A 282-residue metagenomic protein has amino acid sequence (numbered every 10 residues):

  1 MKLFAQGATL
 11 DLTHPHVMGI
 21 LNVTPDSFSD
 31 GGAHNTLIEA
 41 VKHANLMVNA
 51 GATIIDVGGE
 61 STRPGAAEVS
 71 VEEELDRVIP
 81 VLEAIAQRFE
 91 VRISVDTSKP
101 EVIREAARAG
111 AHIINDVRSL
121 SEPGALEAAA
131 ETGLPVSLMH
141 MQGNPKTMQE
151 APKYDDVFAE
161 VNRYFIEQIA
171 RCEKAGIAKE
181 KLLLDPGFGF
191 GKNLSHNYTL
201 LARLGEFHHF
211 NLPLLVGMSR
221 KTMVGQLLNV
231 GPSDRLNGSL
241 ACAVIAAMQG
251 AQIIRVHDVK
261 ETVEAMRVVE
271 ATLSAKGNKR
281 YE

Functional and structural regions predicted by a protein language model:
M1-K2: Extended, charged alpha/beta regions that create polyanion-binding interfaces
A5-Q6, L12, S29-I38, K42-H43 (+6 more regions): Active-site-adjacent loop and "lid" segments of alpha/beta metabolic enzymes
K42-G58: Catalytic domains of carbohydrate-active enzymes, especially glycoside hydrolases
A178-K181: Short acidic capping loops at alpha-helix termini that bridge into adjacent secondary structure
